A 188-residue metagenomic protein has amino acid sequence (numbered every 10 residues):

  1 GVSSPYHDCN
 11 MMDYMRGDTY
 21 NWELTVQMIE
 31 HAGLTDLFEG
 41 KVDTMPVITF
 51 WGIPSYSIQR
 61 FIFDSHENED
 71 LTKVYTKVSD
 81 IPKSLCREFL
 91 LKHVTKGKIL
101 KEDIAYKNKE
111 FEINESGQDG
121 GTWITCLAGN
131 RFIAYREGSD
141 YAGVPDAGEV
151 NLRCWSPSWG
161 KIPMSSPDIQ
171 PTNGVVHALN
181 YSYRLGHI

Functional and structural regions predicted by a protein language model:
G1-I188: Mature, structured domains of secreted/extracytosolic soluble proteins
